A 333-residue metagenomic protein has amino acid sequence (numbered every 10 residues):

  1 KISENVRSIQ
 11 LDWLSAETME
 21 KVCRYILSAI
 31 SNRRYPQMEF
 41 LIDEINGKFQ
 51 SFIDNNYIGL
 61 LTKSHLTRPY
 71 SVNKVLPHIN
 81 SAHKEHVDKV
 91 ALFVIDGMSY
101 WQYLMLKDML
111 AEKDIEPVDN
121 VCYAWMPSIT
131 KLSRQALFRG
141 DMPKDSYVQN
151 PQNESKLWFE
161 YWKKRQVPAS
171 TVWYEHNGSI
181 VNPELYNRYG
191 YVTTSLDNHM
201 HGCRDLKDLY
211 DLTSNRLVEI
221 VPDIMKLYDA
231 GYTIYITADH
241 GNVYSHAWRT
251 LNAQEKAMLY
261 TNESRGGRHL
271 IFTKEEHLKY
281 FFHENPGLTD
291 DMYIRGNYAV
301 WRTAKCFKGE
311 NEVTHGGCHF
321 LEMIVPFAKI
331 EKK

Functional and structural regions predicted by a protein language model:
K1-K333: Feature captures the catalytic ectodomains and active-site-proximal regions of enzymes that hydrolyze or transfer
